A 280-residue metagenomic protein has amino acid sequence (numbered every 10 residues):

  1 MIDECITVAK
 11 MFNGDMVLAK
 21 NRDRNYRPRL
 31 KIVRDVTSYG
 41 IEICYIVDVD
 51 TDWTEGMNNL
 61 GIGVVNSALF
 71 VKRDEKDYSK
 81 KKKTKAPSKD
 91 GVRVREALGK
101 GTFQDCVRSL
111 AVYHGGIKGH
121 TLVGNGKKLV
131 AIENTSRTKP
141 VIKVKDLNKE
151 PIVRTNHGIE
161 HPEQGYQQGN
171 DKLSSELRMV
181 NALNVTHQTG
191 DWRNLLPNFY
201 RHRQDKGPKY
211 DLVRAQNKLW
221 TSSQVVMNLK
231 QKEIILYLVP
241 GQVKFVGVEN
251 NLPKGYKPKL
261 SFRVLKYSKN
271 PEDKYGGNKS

Functional and structural regions predicted by a protein language model:
M1-E4, A9-G101, D105, I117-G119 (+1 more regions): C-terminal, well-structured catalytic/ligand-binding subdomain of enzymes
R108: Replace "anionic and nucleotidyl ligands
A111-H114: Short regulatory alpha-helical segment in sensory/regulatory domains of signaling proteins that mediates
